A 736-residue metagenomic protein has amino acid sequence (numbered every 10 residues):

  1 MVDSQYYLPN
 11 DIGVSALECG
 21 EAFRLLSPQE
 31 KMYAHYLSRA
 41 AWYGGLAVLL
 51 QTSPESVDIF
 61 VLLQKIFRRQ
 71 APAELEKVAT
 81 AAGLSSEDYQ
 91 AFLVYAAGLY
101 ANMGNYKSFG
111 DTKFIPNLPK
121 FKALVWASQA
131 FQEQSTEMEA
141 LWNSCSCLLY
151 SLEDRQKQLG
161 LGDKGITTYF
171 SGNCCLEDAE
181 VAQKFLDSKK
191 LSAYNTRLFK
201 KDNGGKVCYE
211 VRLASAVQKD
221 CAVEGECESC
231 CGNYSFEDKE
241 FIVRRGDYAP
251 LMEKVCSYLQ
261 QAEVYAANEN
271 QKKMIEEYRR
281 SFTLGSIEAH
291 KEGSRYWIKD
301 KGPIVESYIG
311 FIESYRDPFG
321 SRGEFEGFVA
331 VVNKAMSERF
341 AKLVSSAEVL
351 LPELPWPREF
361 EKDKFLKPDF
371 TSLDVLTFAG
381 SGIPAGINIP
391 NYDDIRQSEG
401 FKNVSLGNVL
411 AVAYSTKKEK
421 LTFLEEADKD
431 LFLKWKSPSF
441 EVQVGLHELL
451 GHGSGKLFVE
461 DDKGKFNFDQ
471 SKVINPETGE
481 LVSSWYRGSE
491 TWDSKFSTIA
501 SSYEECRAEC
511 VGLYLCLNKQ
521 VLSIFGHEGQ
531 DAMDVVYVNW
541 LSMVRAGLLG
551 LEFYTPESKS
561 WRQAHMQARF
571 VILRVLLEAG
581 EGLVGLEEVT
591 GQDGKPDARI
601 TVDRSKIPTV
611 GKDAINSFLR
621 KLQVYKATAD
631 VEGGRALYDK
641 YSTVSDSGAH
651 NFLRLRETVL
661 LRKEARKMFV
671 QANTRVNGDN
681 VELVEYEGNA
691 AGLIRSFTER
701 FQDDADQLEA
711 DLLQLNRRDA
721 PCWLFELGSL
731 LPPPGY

Functional and structural regions predicted by a protein language model:
V2-E74: N-terminal-proximal low-complexity accessory segments that begin disordered and transition into the first
C19, V48, W492-K495, I499-C506 (+1 more regions): Long, well-structured alpha-helical subdomains associated with metal-dependent extracellular/ecto-lumenal hydrolases
S27, N268, F440-K463, E480 (+2 more regions): Active-site recognition of the HExxH zinc-binding catalytic motif
E76-A79, E269-E276, D461-N467, V521-L541 (+1 more regions): Short, glycine/acidic-rich hinge or "gate" loops at secondary-structure transitions that mediate conformational
L93-A96, Y100-F440: Contiguous, non-catalytic segments that form substrate-binding/exosite surfaces or channel walls
G455-E504: Post-HEXXH active-site segment of zinc metalloproteases
K595-L724: Extended, compositionally biased alpha-helical segments that mediate assembly or anchoring
L724-Y736: Glycine-aromatic micro-motifs
